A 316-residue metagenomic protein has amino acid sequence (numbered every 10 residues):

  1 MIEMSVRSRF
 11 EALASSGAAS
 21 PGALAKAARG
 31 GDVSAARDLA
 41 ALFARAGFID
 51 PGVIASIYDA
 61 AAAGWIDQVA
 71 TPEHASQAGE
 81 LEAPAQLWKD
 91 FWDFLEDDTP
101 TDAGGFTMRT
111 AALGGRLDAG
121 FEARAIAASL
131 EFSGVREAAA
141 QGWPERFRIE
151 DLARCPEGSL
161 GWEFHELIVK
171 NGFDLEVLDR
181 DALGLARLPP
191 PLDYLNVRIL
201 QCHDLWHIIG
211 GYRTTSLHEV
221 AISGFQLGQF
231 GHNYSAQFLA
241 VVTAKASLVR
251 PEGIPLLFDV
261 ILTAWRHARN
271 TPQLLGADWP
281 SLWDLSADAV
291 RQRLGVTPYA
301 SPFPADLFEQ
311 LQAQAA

Functional and structural regions predicted by a protein language model:
M1-Q68: Acidic, serine/threonine-rich, charge-biased low-complexity segments in large eukaryotic scaffold/adaptor proteins
K26, G30, A35, D288 (+2 more regions): Acidic/negatively charged segments and metal-coordination signatures
F43-T297: Core of folded catalytic or high-affinity ligand/protein-binding domains in predominantly eukaryotic proteins
R291-A316: Long, compositionally biased intrinsically disordered regions
